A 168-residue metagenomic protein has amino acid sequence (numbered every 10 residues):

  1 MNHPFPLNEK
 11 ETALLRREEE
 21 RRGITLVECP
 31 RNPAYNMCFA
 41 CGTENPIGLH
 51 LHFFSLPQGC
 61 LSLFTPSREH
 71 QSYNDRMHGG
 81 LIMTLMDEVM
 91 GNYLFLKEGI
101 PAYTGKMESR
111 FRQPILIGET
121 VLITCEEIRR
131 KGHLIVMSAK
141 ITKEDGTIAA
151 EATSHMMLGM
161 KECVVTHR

Functional and structural regions predicted by a protein language model:
M1-C29, I115-I117, I128-R168: HotDog/MaoC-like acyl-thioester-processing domains
M1-R68: Non-catalytic linker/capping segments at the edges of enzyme domains
N2, E88-L122, M156: Hydrophobic beta-strand-centered segment that forms part of the acyl-chain substrate-binding groove
L49, Q58, Y103-G105, V121 (+2 more regions): Hydrophobic core residues within well-ordered beta-strands of beta-rich domains
L63-T65, E108-R110, T124-E126, K140 (+1 more regions): Residue-level recognition of well-ordered beta-strand positions that form the cores of beta-sheet-rich folds across
M83-T84: Conserved N-terminal beta-strand and adjoining loop/helix that marks the start of the Nudix/MutT-like hydrolase domain
